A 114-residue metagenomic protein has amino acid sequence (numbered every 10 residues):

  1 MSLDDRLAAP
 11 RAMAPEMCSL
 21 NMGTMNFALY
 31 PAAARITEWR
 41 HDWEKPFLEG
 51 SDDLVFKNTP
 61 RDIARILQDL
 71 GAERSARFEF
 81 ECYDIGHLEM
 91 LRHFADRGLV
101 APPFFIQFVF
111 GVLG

Functional and structural regions predicted by a protein language model:
S2-M13, G86-H93: Catalytic cores of alpha/beta
M17-G114: Catalytic alpha/beta core domains of metabolic enzymes, predominantly
